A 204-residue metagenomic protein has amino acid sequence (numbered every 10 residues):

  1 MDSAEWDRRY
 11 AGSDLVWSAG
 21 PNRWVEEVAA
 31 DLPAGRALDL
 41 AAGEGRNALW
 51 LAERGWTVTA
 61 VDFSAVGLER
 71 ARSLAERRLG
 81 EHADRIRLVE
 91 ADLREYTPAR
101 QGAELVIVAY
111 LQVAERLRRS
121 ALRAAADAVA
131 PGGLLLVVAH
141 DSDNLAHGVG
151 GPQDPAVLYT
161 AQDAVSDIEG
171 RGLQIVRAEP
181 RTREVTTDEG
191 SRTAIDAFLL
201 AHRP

Functional and structural regions predicted by a protein language model:
M1-L32, D143: Conserved class I S-adenosyl-L-methionine
G35-G43: Conserved class I S-adenosyl-L-methionine
R46-E95: Class I SAM-dependent methyltransferase SAM/SAH-binding core
R94-L105: A short acidic, Gly/Pro-enriched loop at the edge of an enzyme's catalytic core that lines a small-molecule cofactor
E104-R118: A short SAM/SAH-binding and catalytic strip from SAM-dependent methyltransferases
R119-P131: A short glycine-rich, Lys/Arg-flanked "PGG" loop and its adjoining helix->strand segment in the class I
G132-H140: Conserved beta-strand signature within the Rossmann-like core of class I S-adenosyl-L-methionine
A156-A178: Short alpha-helix
